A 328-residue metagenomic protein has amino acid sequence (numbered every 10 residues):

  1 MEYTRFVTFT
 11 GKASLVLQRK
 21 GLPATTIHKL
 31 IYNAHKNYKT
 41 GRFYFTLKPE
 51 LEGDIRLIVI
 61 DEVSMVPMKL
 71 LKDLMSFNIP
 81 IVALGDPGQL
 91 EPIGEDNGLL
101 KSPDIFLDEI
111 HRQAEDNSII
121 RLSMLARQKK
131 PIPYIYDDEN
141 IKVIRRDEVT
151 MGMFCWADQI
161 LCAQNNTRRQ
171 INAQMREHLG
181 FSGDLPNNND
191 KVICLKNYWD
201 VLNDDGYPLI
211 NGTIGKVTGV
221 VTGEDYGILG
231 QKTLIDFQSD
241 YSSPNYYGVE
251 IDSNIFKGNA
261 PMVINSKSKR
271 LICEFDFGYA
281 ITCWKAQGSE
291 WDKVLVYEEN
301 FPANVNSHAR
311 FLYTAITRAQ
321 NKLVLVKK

Functional and structural regions predicted by a protein language model:
M1-K328: Conserved ATP-binding/catalytic motifs of P-loop helicase motor domains
